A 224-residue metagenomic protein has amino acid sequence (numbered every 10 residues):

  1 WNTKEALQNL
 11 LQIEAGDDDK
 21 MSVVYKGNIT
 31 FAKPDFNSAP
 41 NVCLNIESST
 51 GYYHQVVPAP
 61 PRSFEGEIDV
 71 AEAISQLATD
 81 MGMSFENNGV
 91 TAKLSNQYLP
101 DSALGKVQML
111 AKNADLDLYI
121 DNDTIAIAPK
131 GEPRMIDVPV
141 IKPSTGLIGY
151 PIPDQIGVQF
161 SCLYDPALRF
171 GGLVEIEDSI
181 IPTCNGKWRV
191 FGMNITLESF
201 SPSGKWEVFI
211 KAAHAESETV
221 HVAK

Functional and structural regions predicted by a protein language model:
W1, A128-K224: An acidic/polar, Gly/Ser/Thr-rich interaction patch typically located in mid-to-C-terminal regions of proteins
W1-N45, M193, S199-S203: Assembly/oligomerization scaffold segments
L7-N9, V23-Y25, P40-L44, D121-D123 (+4 more regions): Envelope-exposed proteins and targeting segments
F36-Q55, D80-I152: Short beta-strand-centered interaction patches in the first periplasmic/extracellular domains of large envelope
V56-G66: Extended, non-catalytic structural segments that build the interaction scaffolds of large macromolecular assemblies
F64-E72, Q97-G105, D165: Soluble non-cytosolic domains of exported or imported proteins
D69-S84: Glycine-rich, acidic and aromatic/proline-enriched surface loops and short helix-turn segments that act as binding
